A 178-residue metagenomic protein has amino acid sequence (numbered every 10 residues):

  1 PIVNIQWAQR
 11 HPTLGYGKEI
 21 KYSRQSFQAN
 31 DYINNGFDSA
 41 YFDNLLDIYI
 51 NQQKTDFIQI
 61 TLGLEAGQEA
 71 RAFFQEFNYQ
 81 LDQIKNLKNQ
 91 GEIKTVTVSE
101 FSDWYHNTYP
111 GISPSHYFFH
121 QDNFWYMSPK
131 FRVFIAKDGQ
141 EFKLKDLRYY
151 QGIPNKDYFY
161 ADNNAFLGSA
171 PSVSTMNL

Functional and structural regions predicted by a protein language model:
P1-E100: Catalytic grooves of carbohydrate-active enzymes
I2, F57-T61, N123, R132 (+1 more regions): Extracellular structured ligand-interaction cores
G17-S26, Q121-F131, N164-A165: Short flexible/disordered coil segments
N78-Q83, S113-S115, K145, I153-P154 (+1 more regions): Short, low-complexity, polar/charged sequence segments that are solvent-exposed and flexible
E100-N107, V173-M176: Noncatalytic linker/hinge segments flanking ATPase motor cores
Y105-D138: Surface beta-strand/loop "capping" patches
I135-L178: Acidic-aromatic substrate-binding/catalytic surfaces of carbohydrate-active enzymes
